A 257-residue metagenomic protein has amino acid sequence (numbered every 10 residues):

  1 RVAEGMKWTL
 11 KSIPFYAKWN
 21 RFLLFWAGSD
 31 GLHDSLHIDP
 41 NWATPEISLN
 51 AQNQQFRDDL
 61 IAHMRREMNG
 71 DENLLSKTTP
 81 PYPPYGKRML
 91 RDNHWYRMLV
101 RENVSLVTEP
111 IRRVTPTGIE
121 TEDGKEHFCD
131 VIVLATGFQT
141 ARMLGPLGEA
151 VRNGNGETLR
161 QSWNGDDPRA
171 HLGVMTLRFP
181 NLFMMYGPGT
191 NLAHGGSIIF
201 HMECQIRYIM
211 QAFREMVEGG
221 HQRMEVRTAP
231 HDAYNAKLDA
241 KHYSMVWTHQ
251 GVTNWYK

Functional and structural regions predicted by a protein language model:
R1-K257: N-terminal FAD-binding dinucleotide-binding subdomain shared by FAD-dependent oxidases/monooxygenases
